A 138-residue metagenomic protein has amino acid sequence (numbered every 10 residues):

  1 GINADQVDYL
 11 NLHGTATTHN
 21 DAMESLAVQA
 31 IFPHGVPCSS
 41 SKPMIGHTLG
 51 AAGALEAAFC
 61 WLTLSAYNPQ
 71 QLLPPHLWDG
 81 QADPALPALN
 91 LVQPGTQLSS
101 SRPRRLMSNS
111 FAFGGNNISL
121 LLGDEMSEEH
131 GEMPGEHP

Functional and structural regions predicted by a protein language model:
G1-Q6, L26-M44, A52-A112, G123-E128 (+1 more regions): Structural signature of cysteine-dependent C-C bond-forming condensing enzymes
Y9: C-terminal helix-coil-helix/basic helical segment that borders enzyme active sites and/or dimer interfaces and provides
H13: Glycine-centered flexible beta-alpha turn that most often forms the glycine-rich phosphate-binding loop
T18: Acidic catalytic loop of the alpha/beta-hydrolase fold
D21: Active-site core of PLP-dependent enzymes with the aminotransferase class I/II
N117-L121: Short beta-strand scaffold segments in enzyme catalytic cores
